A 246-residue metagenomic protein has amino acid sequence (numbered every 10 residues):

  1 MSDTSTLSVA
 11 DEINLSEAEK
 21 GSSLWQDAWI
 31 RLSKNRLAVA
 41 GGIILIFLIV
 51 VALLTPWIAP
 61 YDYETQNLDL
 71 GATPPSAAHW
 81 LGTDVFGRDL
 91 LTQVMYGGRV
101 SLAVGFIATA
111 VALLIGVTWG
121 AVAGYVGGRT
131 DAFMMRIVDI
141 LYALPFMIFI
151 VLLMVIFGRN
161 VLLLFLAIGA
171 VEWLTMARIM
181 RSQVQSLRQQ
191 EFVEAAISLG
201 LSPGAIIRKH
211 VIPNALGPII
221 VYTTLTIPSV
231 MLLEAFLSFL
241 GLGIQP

Functional and structural regions predicted by a protein language model:
M1-V117, A121-V122, G128-R129, M147 (+4 more regions): Gly/Trp-centered helix-boundary motif
V85-P246: Alpha-helical transmembrane segments of integral membrane proteins, especially multi-pass inner/plasma-membrane
